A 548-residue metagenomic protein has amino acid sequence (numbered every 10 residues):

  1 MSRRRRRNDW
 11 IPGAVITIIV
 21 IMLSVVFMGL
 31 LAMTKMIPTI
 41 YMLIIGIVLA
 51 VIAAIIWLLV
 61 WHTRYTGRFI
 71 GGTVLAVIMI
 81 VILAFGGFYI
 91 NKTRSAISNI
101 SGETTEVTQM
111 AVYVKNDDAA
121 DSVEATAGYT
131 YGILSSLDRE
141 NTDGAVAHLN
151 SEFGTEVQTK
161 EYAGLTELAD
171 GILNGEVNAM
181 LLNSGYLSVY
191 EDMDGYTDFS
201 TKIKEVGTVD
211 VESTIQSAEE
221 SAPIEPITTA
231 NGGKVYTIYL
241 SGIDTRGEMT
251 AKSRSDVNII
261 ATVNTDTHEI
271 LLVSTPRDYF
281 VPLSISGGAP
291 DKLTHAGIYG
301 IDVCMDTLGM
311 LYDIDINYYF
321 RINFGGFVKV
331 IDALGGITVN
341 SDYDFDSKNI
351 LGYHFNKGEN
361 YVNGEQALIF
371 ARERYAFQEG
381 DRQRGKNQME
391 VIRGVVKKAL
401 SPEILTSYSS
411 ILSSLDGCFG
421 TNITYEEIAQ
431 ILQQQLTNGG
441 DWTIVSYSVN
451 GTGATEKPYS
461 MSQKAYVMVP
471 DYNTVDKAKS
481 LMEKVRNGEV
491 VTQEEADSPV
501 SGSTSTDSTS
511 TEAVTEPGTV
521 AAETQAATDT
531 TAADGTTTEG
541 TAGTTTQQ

Functional and structural regions predicted by a protein language model:
M1-R4: Short, Lys/Arg-rich, polar N-terminal cytosolic tail immediately upstream of the first transmembrane signal-anchor
R6-A14, Y65-G71: N-terminal export and membrane-targeting signals
W10-L58: Membrane-embedded alpha-helical segments of integral membrane proteins
G29-A32, V81-N99: Membrane-interface motif at the C-terminal end of an N-terminal transmembrane signal
L58-T66: Structural signal for the C-terminal ends of transmembrane alpha-helices and the immediately following loop
G67-Y89: Internal/C-terminal transmembrane anchor helices
S98-S101, T105, Y113-N116, S122 (+5 more regions): Non-catalytic, solvent-exposed segments at the cell envelope interface
